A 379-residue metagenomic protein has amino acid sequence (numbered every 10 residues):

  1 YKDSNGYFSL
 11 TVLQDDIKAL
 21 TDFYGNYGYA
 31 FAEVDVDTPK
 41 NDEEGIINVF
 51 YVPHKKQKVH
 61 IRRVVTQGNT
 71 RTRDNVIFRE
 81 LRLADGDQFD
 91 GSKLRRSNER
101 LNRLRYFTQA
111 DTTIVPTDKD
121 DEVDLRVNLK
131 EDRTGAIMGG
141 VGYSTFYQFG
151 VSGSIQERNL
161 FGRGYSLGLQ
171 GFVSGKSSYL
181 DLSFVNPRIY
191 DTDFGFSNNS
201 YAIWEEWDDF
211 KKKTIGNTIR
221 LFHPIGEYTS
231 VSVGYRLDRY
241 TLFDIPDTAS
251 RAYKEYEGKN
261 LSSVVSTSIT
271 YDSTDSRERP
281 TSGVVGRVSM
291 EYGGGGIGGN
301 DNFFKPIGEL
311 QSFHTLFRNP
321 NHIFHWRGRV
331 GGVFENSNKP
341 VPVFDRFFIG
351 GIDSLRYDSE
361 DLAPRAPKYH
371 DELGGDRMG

Functional and structural regions predicted by a protein language model:
Y1-T145, S154, G168-R188, K212-I215 (+3 more regions): Periplasmic polypeptide-binding modules associated with outer-membrane biogenesis and secretion
Y7-T11, K40, G140-G142, G168-G171 (+5 more regions): Outer-membrane beta-barrel domain signature
D15, S92, R105, D120 (+10 more regions): Transmembrane beta-barrel outer-membrane domains
L81, T134-T145, V151-S174, F196-E206 (+5 more regions): Transmembrane beta-strand segments that form the barrel wall of outer-membrane beta-barrel proteins
R103, D118, A136, T248-G379: C-terminal outer-membrane beta-barrel translocator/porin domains of Gram-negative envelope proteins and their
F107-T108, G135-I137, Q148, N159-L167 (+4 more regions): Repeated loop/turn-to-beta-strand initiation elements of outer-membrane beta-barrel proteins
K130-D132, G142, R158-L160, F172 (+5 more regions): Structural signature of outer-membrane beta-barrel channels/translocons
S178-K259, V265: Transmembrane beta-barrel wall of Gram-negative outer-membrane proteins
